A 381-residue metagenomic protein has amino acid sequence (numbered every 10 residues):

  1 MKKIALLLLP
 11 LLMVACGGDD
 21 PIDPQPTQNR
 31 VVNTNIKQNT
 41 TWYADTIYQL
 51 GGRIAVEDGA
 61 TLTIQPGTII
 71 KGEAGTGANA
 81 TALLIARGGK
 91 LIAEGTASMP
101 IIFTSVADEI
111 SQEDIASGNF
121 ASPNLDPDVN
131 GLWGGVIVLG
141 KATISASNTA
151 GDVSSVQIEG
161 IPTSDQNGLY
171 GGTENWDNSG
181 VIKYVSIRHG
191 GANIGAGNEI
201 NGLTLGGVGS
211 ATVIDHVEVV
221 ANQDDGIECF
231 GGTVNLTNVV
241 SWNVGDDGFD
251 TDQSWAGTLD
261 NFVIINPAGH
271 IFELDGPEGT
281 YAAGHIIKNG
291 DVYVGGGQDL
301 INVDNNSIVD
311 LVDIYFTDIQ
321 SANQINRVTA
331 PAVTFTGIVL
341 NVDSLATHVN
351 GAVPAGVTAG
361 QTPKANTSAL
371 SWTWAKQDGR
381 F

Functional and structural regions predicted by a protein language model:
M1-I4: Positively charged n-region of N-terminal signal peptides that target proteins for export
L7-L8: Sec-dependent N-terminal signal peptides
L12-A15: C-terminal motif of bacterial Sec signal peptides marking the signal peptidase cleavage site
G18: Short, conserved catalytic or interaction motifs in soluble domains
P21-L62, E73-G88, G95-T96, P100 (+2 more regions): Extracellular beta-rich repeat passengers
I70: Active/ligand-binding-proximal structured segments within catalytic/core domains that scaffold catalytic residues
